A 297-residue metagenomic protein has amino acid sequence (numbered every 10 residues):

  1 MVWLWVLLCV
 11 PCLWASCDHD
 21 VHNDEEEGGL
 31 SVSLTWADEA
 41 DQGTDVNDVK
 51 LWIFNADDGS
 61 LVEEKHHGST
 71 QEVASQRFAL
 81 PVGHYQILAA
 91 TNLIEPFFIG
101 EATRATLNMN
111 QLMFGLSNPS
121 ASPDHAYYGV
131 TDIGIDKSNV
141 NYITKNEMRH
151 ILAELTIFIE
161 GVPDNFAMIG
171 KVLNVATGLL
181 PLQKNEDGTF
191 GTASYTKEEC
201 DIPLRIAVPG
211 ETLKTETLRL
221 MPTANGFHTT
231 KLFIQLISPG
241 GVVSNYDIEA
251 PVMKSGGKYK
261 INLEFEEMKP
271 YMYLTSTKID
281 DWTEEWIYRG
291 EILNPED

Functional and structural regions predicted by a protein language model:
M1-L4: Bacterial N-terminal signal peptides that target proteins for export
V10-A40, G256, D280-D297: Bacterial Sec-dependent N-terminal signal peptides
L34-V46, F158-F166: Structural motif
D48-A102, A167-S255, E291-D297: Tryptophan-paired
S69-Q71, E95-Y142, G240-M268: Structured interaction patches on ligand/partner-binding surfaces of diverse proteins
G134-V140, H150-A153, E160-I169: Secondary-structure boundary elements
K145-L152, L220-G226: Conserved "repeat-terminator" motif of extracellular CCP/Sushi domains
N146, I159-P163, N225-G226, Q235-E284: Exposed, polar/acidic Ser/Thr-rich sequence context and nearby capping/turn residues that mark flexible linkers
